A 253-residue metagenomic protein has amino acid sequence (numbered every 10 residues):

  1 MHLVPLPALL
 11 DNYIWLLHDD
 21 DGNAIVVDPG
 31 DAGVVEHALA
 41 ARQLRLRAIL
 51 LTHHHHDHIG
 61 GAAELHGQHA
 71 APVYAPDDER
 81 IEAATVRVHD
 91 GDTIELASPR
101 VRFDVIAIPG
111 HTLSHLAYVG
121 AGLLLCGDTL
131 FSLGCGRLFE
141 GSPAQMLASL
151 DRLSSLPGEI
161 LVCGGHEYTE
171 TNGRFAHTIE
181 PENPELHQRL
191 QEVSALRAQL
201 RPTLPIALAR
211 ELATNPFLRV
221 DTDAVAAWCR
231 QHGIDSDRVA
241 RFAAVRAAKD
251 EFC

Functional and structural regions predicted by a protein language model:
M1-L44, L116-F131: Conserved beta-strand hairpin/beta-sheet module of binuclear metal-dependent hydrolase folds, prominently
L9-L10, A24, D31-I106, E192: Active-site HxH/HxHxD metal-binding segment of metal-dependent hydrolases
L16, T93-L124, S155: Core dinuclear metal-dependent hydrolase active-site scaffold
L17, D28, H53, L65 (+6 more regions): Divalent metal-coordination and catalytic microenvironments
P29-D31, H54, D78-E79, H111-T112 (+4 more regions): Active-site metal-binding loops of divalent metal-dependent hydrolases
G134-I160: Active-site-adjacent loop/tail segments of enzyme domains
D151-L161, E170-C253: Accessory terminal helices/loops
